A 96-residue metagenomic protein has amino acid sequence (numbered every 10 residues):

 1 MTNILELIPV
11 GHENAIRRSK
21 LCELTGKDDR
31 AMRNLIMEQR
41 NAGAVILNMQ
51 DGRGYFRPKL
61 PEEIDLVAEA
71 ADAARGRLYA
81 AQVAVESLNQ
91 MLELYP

Functional and structural regions predicted by a protein language model:
M1-L5: Short alpha-helical segments that sit at the start of domains
I8-N14: Short helix-capping/hinge SLiMs at alpha-helix to coil transitions
R17-L24: A short acidic, leucine-rich amphipathic alpha-helix
G26-E38: Short amphipathic alpha-helical interaction segments
R40-Q50: A short, conserved structural fragment
D51-K59: Minor-groove-contacting beta-hairpin "wing" of winged helix-turn-helix DNA-binding domains
P61-V67: Short, charged/polar, Gly/Pro-enriched secondary-structure boundary elements
V67-P96: Long, low-complexity, charge-rich intrinsically disordered regions
